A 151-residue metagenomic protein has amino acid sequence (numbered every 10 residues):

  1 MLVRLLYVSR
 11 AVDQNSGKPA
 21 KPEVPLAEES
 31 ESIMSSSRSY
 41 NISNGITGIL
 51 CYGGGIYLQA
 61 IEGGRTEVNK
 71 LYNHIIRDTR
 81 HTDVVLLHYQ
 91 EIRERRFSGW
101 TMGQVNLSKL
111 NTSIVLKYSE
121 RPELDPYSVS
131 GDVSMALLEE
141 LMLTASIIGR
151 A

Functional and structural regions predicted by a protein language model:
M1-A151: Charge-rich, low-complexity N-terminal segments
